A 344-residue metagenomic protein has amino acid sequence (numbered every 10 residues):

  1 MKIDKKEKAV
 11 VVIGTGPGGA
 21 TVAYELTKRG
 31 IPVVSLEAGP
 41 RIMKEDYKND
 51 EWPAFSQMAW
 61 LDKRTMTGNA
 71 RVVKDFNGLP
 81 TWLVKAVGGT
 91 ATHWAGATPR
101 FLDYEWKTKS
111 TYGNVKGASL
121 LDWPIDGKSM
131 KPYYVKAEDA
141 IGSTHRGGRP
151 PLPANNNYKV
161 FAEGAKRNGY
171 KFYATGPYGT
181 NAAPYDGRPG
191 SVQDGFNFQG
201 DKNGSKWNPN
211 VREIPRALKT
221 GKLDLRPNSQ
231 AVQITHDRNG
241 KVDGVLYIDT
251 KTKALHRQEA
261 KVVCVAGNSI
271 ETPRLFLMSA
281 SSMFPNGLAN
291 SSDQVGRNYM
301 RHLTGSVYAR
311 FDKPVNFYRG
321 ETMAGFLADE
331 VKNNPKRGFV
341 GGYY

Functional and structural regions predicted by a protein language model:
M1-E7: A short, basic/flexible loop-to-alpha-helix module at the beginning of a structural domain
K5, M66-W82, A254-H256, A260 (+1 more regions): Short, hydrophobic/aliphatic alpha-helical segments
K8-S35: N-terminal Rossmann-like FAD-binding beta1-loop-alpha1 element of flavoenzymes
K28, P32, G39-E51, T220 (+3 more regions): Glycine-rich loop(s) and the adjacent beta-strand/alpha-helix scaffold that form part
A54-P150, D312, N316-R319: Redox-cofactor-proximal catalytic regions of oxidoreductases
A59, V73-K74, S110-A231: Conserved redox-cofactor binding core of oxidoreductases
D75-T81, V87-T90, W123-P124, S292-Y344: FAD cofactor-binding and catalytic pocket of flavoenzymes
A97-P99, Y173-G195, G200-W207, P314-Y344: Flavin (FAD/FMN)-binding glycine-rich loop and adjacent Rossmann-like elements that form
